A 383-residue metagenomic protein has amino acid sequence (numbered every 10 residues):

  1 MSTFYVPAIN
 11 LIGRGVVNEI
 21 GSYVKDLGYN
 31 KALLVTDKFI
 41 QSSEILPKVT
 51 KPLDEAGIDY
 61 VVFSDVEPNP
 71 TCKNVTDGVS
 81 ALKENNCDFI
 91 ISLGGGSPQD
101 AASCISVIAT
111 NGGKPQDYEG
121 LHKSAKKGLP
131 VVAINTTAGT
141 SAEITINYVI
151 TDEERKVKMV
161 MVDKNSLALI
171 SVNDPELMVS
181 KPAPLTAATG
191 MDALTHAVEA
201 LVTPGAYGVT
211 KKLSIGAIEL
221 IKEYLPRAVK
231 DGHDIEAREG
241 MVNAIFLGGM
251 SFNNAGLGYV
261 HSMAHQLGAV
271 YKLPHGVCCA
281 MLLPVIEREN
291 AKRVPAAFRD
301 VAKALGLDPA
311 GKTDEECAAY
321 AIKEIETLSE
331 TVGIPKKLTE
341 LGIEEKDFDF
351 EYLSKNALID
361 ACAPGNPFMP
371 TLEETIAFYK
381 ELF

Functional and structural regions predicted by a protein language model:
M1-F63: An N-terminal, well-structured beta->alpha segment
V17-I20, S42-I45, C72-K73, S97-S103 (+3 more regions): Short glycine/serine/threonine-rich phosphate/pyrophosphate-binding segments that cradle anionic phosphate groups
N18, T110-A206, A297-D300, A304: A glycine/threonine-rich phosphate-anchoring loop and its flanking beta-alpha core in nucleotide/phosphate-binding
L33-L34, F89-I91, V132: Conserved beta-strand elements of the Class I
Q41-Q116, R227-R238: N-terminal small/polar loop signature for handling phosphorylated ligands or for N-terminal nucleophile
A200-T327: Active-site segments that bind and position negatively charged phosphate/pyrophosphate groups
D308-F383: C-terminal charged capping/lid subdomain of soluble metabolic enzymes
